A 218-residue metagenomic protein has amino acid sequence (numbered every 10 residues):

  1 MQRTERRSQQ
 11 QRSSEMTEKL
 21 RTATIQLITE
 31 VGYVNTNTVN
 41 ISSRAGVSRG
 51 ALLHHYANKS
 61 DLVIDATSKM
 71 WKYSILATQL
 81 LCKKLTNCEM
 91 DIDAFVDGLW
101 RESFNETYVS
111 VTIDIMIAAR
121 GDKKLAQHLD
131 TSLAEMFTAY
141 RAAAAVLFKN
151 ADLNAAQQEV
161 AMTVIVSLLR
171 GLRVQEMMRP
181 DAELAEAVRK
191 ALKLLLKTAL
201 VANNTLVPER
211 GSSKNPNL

Functional and structural regions predicted by a protein language model:
M16-K19, A23-D61, D65: Helix-turn-helix
K19, A23-E30, A77-K84, V111-I115 (+1 more regions): Solvent-exposed, amphipathic alpha-helical segments
Y56, R101-E102, I115-G121: Short helix-capping/turn signature of helix-turn-helix
D65, T78-V109, A161-I165: Hydrophobic alpha-helical connector segments
S68-S74: Short, basic, alpha-helical segments at the C-terminal edge of helix-turn-helix-like DNA-binding modules
I75-C82, F104-I113, K123-K149, V160 (+2 more regions): Amphipathic alpha-helical packing segments from all-alpha helical-bundle domains
L85, A119-R120, E176-R179: Secondary-structure edge/capping motif, primarily at the C-terminal ends of alpha-helices and the immediately following
K124-Q127, L147-L218: Hydrophobic/aromatic-rich alpha-helical bundle segments in the mid-to-C-terminal region
